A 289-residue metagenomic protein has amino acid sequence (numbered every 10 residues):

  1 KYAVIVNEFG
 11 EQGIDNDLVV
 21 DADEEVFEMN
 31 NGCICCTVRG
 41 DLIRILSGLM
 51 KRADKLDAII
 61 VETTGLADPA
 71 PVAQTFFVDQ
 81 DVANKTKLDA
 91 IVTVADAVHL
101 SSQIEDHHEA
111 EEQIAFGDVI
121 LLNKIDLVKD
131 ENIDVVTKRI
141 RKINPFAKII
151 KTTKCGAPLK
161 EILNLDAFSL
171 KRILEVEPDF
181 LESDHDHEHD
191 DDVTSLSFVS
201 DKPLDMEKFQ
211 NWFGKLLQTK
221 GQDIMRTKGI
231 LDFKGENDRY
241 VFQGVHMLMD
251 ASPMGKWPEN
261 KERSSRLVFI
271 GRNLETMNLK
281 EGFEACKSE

Functional and structural regions predicted by a protein language model:
K1, T64, Q80-A83, E105 (+5 more regions): Short coil/turn residues that cap or connect secondary-structure elements
K1-Q103: Nucleotide-state-sensitive switch-loop elements of NTP-binding domains
L18-D21, A73-F77, D106-E109, D134-T137 (+2 more regions): Short, glycine/charged-enriched secondary-structure capping and boundary segments
K51, A83, E109-E112, E188: Structural motif
A97, S101-F116, I120: Flexible active-site lid/hinge loop adjacent to a nucleotide/diphosphate and Mg2+-phosphate binding pocket
E112, F116-V119, I125-S265, R272-E289: C-terminal accessory "lid"/substrate-recognition subdomains
